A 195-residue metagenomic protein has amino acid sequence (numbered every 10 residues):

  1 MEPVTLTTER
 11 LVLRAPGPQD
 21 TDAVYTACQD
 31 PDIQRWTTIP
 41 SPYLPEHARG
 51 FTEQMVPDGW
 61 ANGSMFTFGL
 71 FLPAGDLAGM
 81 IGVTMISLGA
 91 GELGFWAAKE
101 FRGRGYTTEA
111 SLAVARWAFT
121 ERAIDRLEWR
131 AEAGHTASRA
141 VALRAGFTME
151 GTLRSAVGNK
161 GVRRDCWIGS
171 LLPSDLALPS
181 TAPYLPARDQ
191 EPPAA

Functional and structural regions predicted by a protein language model:
M1, Q54-M55: A generic local structural motif
M1-Q34, T67-A195: Acyl-donor (CoA/ACP) binding surface of acyl/acetyltransferases
C28, T37, G59-A61: Hydrophobic residues in alpha-helical segments
D32-Q54: Conserved GNAT-fold acetyl-CoA-binding loop/helix
M55-G69: A short helix-loop-beta-strand connector motif used in the catalytic cores of GNAT acetyltransferases and, in some
